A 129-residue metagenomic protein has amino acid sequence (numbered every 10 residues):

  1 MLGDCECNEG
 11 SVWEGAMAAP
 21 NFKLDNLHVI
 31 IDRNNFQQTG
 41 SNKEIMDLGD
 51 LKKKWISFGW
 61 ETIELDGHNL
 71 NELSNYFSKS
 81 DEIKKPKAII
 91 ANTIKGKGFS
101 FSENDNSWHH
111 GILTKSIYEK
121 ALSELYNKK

Functional and structural regions predicted by a protein language model:
M1-K129: Glycine-rich ThDP/TPP pyrophosphate-binding loop and its adjacent helix/strand module within ThDP-dependent enzymes
